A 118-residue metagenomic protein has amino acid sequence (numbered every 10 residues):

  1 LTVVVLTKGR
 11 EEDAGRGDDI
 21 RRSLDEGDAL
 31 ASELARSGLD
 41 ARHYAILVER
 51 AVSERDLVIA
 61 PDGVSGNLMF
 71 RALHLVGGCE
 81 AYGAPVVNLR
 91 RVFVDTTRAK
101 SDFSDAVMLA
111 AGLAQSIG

Functional and structural regions predicted by a protein language model:
L1-R42: Glycine-rich phosphate/diphosphate-binding loop of Rossmann-like nucleotide-binding domains
A29-G38, R42-G118: Glycine-rich phosphate/nucleotide-binding loop
